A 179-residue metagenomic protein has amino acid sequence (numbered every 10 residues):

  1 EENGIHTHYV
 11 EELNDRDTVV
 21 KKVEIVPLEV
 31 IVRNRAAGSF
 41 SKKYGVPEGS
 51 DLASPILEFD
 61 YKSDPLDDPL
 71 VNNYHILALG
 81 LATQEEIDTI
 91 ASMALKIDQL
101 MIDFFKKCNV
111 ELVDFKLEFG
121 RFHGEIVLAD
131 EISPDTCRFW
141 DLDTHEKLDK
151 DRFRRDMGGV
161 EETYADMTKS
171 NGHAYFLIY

Functional and structural regions predicted by a protein language model:
E1-F59, N171, I178: Active-site loop/lid in soluble adenylation, ligation, and acyl-transfer enzymes
H8-R16, K106-G120: A short glycine-rich, hydrophobically flanked beta-strand micro-motif that places a catalytic Asp/Glu for divalent metal
E24, A36, K116, I132-S133: A broadly conserved detector of short glycine/acidic/proline-rich loop/turn motifs that flank catalytic sites and bind
V32, L112-D130: Conserved metal-phosphate-binding beta-hairpin within the catalytic cores of diverse ATP-dependent phosphoryl-transfer
R35, E48, L57-T83: Catalytic core of tubulin tyrosine ligase-like
K42-K43, L70, G124-E131: Short, well-ordered strand-loop elements centered on a beta-strand within folded domains, enriched for acidic residues
S50, I132-Y179: C-terminal helix-cap and adjacent tail motif
A82-V113: A long amphipathic alpha-helix within ATP-dependent nucleotide-binding catalytic cores
